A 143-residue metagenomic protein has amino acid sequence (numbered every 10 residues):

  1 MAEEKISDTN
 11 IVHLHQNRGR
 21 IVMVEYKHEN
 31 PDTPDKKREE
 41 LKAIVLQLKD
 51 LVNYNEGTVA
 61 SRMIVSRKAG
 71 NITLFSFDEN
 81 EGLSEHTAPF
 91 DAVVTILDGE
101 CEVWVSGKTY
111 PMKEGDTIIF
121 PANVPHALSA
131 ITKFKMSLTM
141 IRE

Functional and structural regions predicted by a protein language model:
A2-A69: A short, N-terminal "cap"/entry segment at the start of jelly-roll beta-barrel domains of the cupin/DSBH fold
G57-T58, N71-A88: Conserved short histidine dyad/triad with adjacent acidic residue
R62-G70, L83-E85, T132: Active-site region of the double-stranded beta-helix
N71, E100-E102, T109, P125 (+1 more regions): Structural motif
F90-E102, S106: Glycine- and acidic-residue-biased ligand/ion/polar-headgroup-sensing regions
L97-D98, K113-E114, T132: A cytosolic small-molecule/anion-sensing beta-strand core signal
G107-A122: Short acidic-glycine-tyrosine-enriched beta hairpin
A122-E143: Ligand-binding loop in jelly-roll beta-barrel domains
